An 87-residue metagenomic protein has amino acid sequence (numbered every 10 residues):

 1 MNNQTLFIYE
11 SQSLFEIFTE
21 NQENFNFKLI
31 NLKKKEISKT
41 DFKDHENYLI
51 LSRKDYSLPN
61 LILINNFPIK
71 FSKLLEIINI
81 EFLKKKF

Functional and structural regions predicted by a protein language model:
M1-K35: Short, charged N-terminal beta->alpha structural module
E20-E23, F42-D44, E76-N79: Surface-exposed beta-strand edges and their flanking turn/coil or helix-capping segments
F25-I64: Short, well-ordered secondary-structure micro-motifs within conserved domains or adaptor modules
N26, K85-K86: Short, flexible coil/linker elements and helix-boundary hinge sites characteristic of intrinsically disordered
F67: A Lys-centered signature of the CheY-like receiver
K70: Receiver (REC) domain switch/active-site region of two-component response regulators
K73-K85: Receiver (REC) domain switch/output surface
